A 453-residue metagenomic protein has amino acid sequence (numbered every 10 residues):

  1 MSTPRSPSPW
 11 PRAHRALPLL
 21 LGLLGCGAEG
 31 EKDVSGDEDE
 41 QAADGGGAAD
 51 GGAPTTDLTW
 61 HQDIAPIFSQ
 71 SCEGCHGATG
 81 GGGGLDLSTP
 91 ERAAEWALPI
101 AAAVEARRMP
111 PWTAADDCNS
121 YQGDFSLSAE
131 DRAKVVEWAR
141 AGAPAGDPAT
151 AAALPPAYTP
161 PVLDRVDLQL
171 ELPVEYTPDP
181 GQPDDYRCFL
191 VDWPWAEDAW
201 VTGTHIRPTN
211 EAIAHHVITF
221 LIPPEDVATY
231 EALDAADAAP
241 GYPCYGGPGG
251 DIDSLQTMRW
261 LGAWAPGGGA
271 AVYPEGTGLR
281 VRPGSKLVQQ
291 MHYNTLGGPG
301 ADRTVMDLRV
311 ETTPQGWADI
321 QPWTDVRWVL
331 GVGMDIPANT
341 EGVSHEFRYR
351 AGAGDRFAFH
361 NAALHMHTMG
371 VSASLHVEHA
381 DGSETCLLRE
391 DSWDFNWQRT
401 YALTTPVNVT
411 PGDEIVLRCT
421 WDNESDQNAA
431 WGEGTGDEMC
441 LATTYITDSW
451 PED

Functional and structural regions predicted by a protein language model:
M1-L24: Sec-dependent bacterial lipoprotein signal peptides
L23-D57: Ser/Thr-rich, Pro/Gly/Ala-heavy low-complexity intrinsically disordered linkers and tails of secreted extracellular
T56-E73, G80-G82, R92-E95: Short sequence/structural segments immediately N-terminal
A65, S69, E73, A101 (+4 more regions): Non-transmembrane alpha-helical segments in soluble domains of secreted/periplasmic/extracellular proteins
I67-T79, L87, M109, V135 (+3 more regions): The canonical Cys-X-X-Cys-His
A78-G81, A115, G142: Acidic glycine-/aspartate-rich tracts in secreted/extracellular proteins
G84, A114-Y121, A149-A358, A363-D453: Beta-strand-centric surfaces of beta-sandwich/beta-rich domains
E91-A139: Extracytoplasmic electron-transfer domains, predominantly the class I c-type cytochrome c fold
